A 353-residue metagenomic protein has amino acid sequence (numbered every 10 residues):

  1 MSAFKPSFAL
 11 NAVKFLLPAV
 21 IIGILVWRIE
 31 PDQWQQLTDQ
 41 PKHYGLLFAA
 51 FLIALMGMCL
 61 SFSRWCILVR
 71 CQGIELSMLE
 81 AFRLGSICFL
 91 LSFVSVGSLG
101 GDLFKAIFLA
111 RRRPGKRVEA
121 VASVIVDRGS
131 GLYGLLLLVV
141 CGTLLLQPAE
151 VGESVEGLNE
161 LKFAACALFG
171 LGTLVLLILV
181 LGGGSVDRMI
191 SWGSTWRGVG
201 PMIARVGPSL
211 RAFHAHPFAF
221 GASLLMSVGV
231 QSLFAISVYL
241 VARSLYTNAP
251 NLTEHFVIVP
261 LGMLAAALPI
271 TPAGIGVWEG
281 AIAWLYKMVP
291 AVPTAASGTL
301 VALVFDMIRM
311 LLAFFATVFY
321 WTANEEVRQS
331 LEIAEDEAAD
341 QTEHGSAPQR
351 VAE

Functional and structural regions predicted by a protein language model:
M1-S86, L145, E150-A267, T294 (+2 more regions): Predominantly cytoplasmic-facing regulatory/coupling regions of multi-pass membrane proteins
Q72-G73, R111-R113, L245-Y246, Y286-A291: Short helix-loop-helix connector
L79-R83, G101-D102, R113-R128, V292-V304: Membrane-interface alpha-helices at helix entry/exit sites of multi-pass transporters
F82-A110: Hydrophobic, aromatic-rich membrane-embedded alpha-helical segments
I87, L91-S95, V121-L144, L168 (+1 more regions): Membrane-embedded alpha-helical segments of transport systems, primarily multispan ion/solute transporters
C88-G97, P260-E279: Transmembrane alpha-helix interface/packing and boundary motifs in multi-pass membrane proteins, characterized by
G101-A110, P272-K287: Re-entrant/interfacial helical elements at transmembrane boundaries that shape and gate the permeation pathway
F104-F108, V121-V124, G134, M226 (+1 more regions): Hydrophobic alpha-helical membrane segments of integral membrane proteins
